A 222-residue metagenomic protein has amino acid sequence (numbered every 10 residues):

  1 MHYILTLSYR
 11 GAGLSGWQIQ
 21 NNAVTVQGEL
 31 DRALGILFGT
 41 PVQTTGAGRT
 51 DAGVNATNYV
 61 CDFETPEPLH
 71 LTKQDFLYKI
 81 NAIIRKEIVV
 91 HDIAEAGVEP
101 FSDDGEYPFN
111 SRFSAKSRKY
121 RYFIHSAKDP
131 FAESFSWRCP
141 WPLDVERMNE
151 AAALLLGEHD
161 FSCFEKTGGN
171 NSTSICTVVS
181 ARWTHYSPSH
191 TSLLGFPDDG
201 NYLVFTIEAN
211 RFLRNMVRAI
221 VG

Functional and structural regions predicted by a protein language model:
M1-G222: Structured-RNA-binding interfaces characteristic of tRNA pseudouridine synthases
